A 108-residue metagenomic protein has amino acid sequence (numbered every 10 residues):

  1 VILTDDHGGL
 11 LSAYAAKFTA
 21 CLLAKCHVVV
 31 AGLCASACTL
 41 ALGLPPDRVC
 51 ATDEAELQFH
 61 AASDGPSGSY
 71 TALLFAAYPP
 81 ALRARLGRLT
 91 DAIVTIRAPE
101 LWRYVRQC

Functional and structural regions predicted by a protein language model:
V1-A55, F59-S63: Cleft-lining beta-strand/loop regions that shape enzyme active-site pockets
F18-K25, G65-C108: Charged, glycine-interspersed solvent-exposed loop segments at helix/strand-loop junctions that cap or gate access
